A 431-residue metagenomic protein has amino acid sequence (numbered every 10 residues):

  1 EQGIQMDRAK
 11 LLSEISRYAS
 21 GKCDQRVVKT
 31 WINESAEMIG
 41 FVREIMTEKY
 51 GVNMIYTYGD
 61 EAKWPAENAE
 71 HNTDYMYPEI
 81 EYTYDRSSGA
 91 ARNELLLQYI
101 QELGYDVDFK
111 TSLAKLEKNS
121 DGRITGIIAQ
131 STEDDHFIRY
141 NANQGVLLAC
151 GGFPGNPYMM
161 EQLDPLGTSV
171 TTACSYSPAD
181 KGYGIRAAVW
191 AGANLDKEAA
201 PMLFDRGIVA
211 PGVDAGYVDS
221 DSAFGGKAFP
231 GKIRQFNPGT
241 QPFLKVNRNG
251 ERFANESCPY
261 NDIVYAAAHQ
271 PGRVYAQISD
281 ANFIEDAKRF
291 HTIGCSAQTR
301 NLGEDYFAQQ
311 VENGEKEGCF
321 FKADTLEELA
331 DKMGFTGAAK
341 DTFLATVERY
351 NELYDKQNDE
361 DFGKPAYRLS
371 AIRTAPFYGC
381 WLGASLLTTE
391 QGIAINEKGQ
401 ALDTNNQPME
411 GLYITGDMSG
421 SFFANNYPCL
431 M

Functional and structural regions predicted by a protein language model:
E1-I45, N53: Redox-cofactor-proximal catalytic regions of oxidoreductases
W31-H136, P157-Y158, I208, D219 (+1 more regions): Conserved redox-cofactor binding core of oxidoreductases
K115, T336-N426: A glycine-rich dinucleotide-binding beta-alpha-beta segment and adjacent secondary-structure elements that constitute
Q130, A142-N143, L148-C150, R248 (+1 more regions): Short, well-ordered coil/turn residues at beta-beta hairpins and beta-strand->alpha-helix junctions within
E133-H136, Y140-D214, V264: Glycine-rich loop(s) and the adjacent beta-strand/alpha-helix scaffold that form part
S177, P238-T240, L387-T389: Short, small/polar residue-rich loop motifs at catalytic or cofactor-binding pockets
I185-A187, N194-F335: An anion/pyrophosphate-binding glycine-rich loop and adjacent beta-alpha core in soluble alpha-beta enzymes
L203-I208, C258-V264, A384-E390, D417-M431: Glycine-rich phosphate/pyrophosphate-binding beta-alpha loops
